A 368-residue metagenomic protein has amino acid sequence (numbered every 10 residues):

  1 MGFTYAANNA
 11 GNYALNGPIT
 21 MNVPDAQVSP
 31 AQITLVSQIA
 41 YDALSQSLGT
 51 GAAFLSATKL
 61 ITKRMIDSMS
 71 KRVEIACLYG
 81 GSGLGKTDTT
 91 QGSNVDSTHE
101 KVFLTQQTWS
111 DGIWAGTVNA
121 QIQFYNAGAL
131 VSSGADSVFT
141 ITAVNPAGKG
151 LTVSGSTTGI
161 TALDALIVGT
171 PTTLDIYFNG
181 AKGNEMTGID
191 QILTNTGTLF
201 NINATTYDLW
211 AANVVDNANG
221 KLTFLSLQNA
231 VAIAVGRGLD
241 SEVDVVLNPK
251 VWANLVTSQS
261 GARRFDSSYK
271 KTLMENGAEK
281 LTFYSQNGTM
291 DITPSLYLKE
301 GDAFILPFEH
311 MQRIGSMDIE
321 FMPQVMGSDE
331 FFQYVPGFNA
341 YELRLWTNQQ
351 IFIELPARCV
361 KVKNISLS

Functional and structural regions predicted by a protein language model:
M1-Y13, G17-S368: Core alpha/beta structural scaffold of self-assembling particle/tube/pore-forming proteins
